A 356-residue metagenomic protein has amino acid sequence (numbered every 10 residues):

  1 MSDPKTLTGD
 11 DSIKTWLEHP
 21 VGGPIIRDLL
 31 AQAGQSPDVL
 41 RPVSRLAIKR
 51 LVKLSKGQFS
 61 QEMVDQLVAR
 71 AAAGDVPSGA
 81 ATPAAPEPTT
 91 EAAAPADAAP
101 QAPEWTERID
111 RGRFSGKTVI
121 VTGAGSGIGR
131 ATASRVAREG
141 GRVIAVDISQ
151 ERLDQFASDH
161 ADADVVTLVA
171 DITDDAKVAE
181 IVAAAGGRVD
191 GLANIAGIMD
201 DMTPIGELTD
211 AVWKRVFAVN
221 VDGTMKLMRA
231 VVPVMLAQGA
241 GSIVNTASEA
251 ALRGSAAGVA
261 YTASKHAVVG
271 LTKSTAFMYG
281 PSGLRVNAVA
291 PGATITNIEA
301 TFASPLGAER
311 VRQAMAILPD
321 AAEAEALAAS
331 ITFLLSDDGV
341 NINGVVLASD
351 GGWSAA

Functional and structural regions predicted by a protein language model:
T118, G125-S126: Conserved glycine-rich cofactor-binding loop
M199-K214, A237, A257-A260, A300-S304: Conserved mid-core segment of classical short-chain dehydrogenase/reductases
G206-M225, V244, V268: Catalytic Tyr-X3-Lys loop
M228, S264, T272: Active-site helix of classical SDR
P233, F277-M278, V340: Alpha-helical segment proximal to the catalytic Tyr-Lys
S248: Residue(s) in the substrate-gating loop at a strand-loop-helix junction that position the organic substrate next
G280, R285, I342-G344: Short, small/polar-rich loop/turn modules that mediate ligand/substrate recognition or access, typified
E323-S349, S354: C-terminal substrate-recognition "lid" of short-chain dehydrogenase/reductases
